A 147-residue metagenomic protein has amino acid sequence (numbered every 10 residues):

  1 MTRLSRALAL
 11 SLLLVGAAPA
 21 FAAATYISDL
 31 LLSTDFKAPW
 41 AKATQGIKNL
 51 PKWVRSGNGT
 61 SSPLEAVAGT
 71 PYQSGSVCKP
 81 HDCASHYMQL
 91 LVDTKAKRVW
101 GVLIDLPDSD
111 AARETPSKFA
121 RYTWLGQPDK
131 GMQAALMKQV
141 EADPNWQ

Functional and structural regions predicted by a protein language model:
M1-A9: Bacterial N-terminal signal peptides that target proteins for export
L12-V15: Repetitive helical segments and hydrophobic/amphipathic motifs
A17-P19: N-terminal signal peptide c-region/cleavage motif recognized by signal peptidases
A22-P80, P144-Q147: N-terminal secretory signal peptides
A23-P39, D108-Q147: C-terminal partner/receptor-binding element of secreted or periplasmic proteins
E65-V67, V92-K97: A short, structured loop/turn motif at beta-sheet edges
D82-Q89: Short, surface-exposed coil-to-beta transition loops
W100-P107: Catalytic Cys-His active-site segments of thiol-dependent hydrolases/isopeptidases
